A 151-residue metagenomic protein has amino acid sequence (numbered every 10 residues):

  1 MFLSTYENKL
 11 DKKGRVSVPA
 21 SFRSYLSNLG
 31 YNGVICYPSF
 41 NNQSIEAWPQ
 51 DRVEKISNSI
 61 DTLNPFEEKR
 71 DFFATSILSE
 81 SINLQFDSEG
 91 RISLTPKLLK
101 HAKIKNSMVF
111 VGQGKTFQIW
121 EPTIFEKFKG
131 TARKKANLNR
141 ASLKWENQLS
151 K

Functional and structural regions predicted by a protein language model:
M1-S4, L78: A cross-kingdom feature marking solvent-exposed beta-strand/loop segments within repeated, beta-rich binding/scaffold
L3-D51: A positional/architectural concept
T5, N28-Q43, K100-P122, N137: A short beta-strand-loop micro-motif that forms or neighbors metal/cofactor- and ligand-binding patches at active-site
G14-V18, G90-L94, L98, F117-I119: Short, structured motif recognition centered on aromatic/hydrophobic residues
S24, V53-E54, K100-H101, F125-K127: Short, surface-exposed beta-strand-loop junctions and turns on beta-sheet-rich folds
K55, D61-I92, P96-L99: Short, solvent-exposed interaction modules
T123-K151: Short, Lys/Arg-rich amphipathic alpha-helical interaction segments that bind nucleic acids or acidic protein surfaces
